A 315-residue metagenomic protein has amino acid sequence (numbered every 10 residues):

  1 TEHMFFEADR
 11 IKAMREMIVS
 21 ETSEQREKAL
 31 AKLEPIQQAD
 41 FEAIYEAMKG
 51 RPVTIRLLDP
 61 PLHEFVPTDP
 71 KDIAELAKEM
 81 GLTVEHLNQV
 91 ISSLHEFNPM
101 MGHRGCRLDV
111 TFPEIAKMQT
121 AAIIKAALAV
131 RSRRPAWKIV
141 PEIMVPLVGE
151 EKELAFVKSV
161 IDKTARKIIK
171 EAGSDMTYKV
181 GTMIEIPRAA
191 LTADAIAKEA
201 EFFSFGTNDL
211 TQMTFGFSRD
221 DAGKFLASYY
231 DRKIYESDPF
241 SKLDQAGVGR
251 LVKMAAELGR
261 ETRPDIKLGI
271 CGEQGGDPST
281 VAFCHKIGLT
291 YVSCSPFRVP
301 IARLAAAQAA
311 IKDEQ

Functional and structural regions predicted by a protein language model:
T1-Q315: Conserved alpha/beta-domain cores
